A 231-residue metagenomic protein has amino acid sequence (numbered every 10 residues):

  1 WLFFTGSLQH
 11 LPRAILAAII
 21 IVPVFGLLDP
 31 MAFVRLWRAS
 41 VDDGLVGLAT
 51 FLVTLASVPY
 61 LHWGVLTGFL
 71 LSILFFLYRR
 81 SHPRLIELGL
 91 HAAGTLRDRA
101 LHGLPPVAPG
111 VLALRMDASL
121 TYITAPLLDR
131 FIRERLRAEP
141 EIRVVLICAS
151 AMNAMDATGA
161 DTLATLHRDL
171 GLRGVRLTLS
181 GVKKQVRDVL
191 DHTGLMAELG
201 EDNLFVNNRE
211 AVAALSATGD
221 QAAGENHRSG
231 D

Functional and structural regions predicted by a protein language model:
W1-F75: Membrane-embedded transport cores of multi-pass solute transporters
L2, V24-L27, I73-R80, F131 (+3 more regions): Generic, well-ordered alpha-helical scaffold segments in large soluble proteins
F3-G6, V22-P23, L28-A32, S81-P83 (+4 more regions): Residue-level signal for pocket-adjacent positions within structured domains
R35-L36, L52-V53, S81-L85, E141 (+1 more regions): Short, charged/polar low-complexity linear motifs in solvent-exposed/disordered segments
T50-V58, R79-S81, L104-V107, L120-T121 (+1 more regions): Alpha-helical membrane-embedding segments and immediately adjacent membrane-interface amphipathic helices
G68, Y78-H82, D191-H192, S216: Short acidic, glycine/serine/threonine-rich loops at helix termini
F75-A92: Hydrophobic alpha-helical transmembrane segments of membrane transport and translocation systems, primarily multi-pass
L88-H91, L96-D231: Structured cytosolic domains appended to multi-pass membrane proteins
